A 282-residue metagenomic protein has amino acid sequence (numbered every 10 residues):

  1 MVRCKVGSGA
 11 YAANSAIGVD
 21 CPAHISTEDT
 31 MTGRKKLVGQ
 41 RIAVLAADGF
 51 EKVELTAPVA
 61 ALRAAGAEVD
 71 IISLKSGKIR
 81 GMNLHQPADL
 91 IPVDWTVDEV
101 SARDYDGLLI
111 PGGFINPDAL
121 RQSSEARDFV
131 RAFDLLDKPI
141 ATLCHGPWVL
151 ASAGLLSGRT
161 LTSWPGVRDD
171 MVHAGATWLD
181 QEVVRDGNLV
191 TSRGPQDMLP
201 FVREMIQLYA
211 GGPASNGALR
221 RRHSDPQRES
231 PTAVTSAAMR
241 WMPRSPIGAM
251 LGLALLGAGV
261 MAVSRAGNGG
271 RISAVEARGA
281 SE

Functional and structural regions predicted by a protein language model:
V2-V6, N14-L136, W148-L155, D170-D180 (+1 more regions): Extended, subdomain-level signal for the structured scaffold at the beginning of enzyme domains
E68-L74, L143, T160-S163: Short internal beta-strands
D137-L143: ADP-ribose/adenylate-binding Rossmann-like module
G154, S163-W164: Catalytic cores of processing enzymes, dominated by hydrolases/peptidases, characterized by acidic/His-rich
